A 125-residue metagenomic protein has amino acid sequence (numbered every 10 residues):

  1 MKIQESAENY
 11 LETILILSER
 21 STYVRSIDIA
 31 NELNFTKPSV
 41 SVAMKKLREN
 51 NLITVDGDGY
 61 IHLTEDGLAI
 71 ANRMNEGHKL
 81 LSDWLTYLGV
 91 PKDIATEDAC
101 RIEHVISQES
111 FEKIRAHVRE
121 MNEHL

Functional and structural regions predicted by a protein language model:
K2-F35: N-terminal helix-turn-helix DNA-binding core of bacterial DNA-binding proteins
S6-N9, R25, D66, G77 (+1 more regions): N-terminal positioning helix adjacent to the helix-turn-helix/winged-helix DNA-binding module
E12, V42, E97: DNA-binding alpha-helical recognition surfaces that contact promoter or target DNA
S26-G57: Canonical helix-turn-helix DNA-binding module
T36, G89-D93: Helix N-cap / loop-to-helix initiation motif
G59-G77: Basic, amphipathic "hinge/linker" alpha-helix immediately C-terminal to the N-terminal HTH DNA-binding motif
L68, S82-T86, T96-C100: Amphipathic alpha-helical segments within well-ordered protein domains
E97-L125: C-terminal regulatory/oligomerization modules of transcriptional regulators
